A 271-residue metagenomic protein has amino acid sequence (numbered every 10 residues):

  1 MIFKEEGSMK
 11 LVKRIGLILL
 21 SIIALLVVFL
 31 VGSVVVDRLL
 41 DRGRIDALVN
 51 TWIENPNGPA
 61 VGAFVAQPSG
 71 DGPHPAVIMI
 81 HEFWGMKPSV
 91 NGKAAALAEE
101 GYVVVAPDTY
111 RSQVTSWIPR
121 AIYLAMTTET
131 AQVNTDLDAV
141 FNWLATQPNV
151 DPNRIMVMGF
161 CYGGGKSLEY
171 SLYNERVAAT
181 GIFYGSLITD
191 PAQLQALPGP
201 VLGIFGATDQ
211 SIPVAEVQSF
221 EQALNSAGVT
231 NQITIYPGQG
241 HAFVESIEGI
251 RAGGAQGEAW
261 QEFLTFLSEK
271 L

Functional and structural regions predicted by a protein language model:
K4-L25: N-terminal Sec-pathway targeting helices
R14, G43-I45, N50-N149, E245-I247: Serine-hydrolase catalytic machinery in alpha/beta-hydrolase-like enzymes
I80, P107, F183, Y236-Q239: Alpha/beta-hydrolase
K93, P213-A223: Short alpha-helix in the alpha/beta-hydrolase fold that links the catalytic acid
A139-A196: Primarily recognizes the serine-hydrolase "nucleophile elbow" in alpha/beta-hydrolase and SGNH/GDSL folds
L197, G203-F205: Short beta-strand/loop motif that positions the catalytic acidic residue of the alpha/beta-hydrolase fold
T208-I212: Acidic catalytic loop of the alpha/beta-hydrolase fold
A227-L271: C-terminal catalytic histidine-bearing segment of alpha/beta-hydrolase fold enzymes
